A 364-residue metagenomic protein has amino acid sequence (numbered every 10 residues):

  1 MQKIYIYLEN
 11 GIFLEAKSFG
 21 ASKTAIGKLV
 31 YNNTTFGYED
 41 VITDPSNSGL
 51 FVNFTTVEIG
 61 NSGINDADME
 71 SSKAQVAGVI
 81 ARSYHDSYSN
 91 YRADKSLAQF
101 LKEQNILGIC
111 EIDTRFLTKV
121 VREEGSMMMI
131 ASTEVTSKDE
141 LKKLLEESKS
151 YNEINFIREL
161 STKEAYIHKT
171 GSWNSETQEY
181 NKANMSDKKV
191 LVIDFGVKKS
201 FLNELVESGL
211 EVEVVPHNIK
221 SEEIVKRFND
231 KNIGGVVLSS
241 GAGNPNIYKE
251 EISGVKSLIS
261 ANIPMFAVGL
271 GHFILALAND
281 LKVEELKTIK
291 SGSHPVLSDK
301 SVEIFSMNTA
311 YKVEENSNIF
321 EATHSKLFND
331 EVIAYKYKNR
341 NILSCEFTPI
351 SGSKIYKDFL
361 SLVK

Functional and structural regions predicted by a protein language model:
M1-E15: Acidic, glycine-enriched active-site microenvironments
L8, Y31, N53-F54, A81 (+3 more regions): General beta-strand structural signal in soluble alpha/beta enzymes
S18-K23, M307-A310: A short, sequence-level motif marking secondary-structure junctions
A21-T35: Short, surface-exposed, low-complexity cationic segments
F36-E39, P45, F54, E58-K95 (+8 more regions): Amide-donor transfer/coupling interface in amidating biosynthetic enzymes
F195-G196, S200-L277: Acidic, glycine-rich loop-and-beta core segments that form the ion-binding/anion-interacting portion of active sites
